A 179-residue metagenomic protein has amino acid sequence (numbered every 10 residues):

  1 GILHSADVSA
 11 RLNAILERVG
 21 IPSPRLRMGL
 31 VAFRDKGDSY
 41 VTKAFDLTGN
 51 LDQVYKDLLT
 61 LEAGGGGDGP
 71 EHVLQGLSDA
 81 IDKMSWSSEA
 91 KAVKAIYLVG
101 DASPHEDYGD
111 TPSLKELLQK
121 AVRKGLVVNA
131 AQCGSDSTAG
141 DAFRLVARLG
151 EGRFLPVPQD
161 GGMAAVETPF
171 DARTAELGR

Functional and structural regions predicted by a protein language model:
G1-E176: Divalent cation-coordinating acidic motifs and surrounding scaffolds that mediate Ca2+/Mg2+/Mn2+/Zn2+-dependent binding
R179: Conserved catalytic region of serine esterases and O-acyltransferases that act on ester linkages in lipids
